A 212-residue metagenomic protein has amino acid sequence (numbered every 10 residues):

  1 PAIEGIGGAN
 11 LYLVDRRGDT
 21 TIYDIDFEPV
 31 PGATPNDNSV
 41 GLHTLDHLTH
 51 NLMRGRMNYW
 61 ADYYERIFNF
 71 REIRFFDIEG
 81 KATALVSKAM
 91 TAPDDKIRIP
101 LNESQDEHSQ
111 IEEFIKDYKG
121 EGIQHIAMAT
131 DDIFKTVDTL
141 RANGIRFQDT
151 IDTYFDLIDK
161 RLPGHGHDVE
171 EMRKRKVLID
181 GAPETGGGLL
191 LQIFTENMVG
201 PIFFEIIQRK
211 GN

Functional and structural regions predicted by a protein language model:
P1-L52, M57, D62-Y63, R74-E103 (+1 more regions): Vicinal oxygen chelate
Y64-F70, G122: Long hydrophobic segments that form regular secondary structure
E65, S109-E113: A short, acidic/glycine-rich surface segment
Q105-E107: Active-site loop ensemble at the mouth of alpha/beta enzyme cores that anchors a bound cofactor
G122-H125, A129-D131: C-terminal, well-structured subdomains that either form a transmembrane helix-short loop-helix hairpin in multi-pass
